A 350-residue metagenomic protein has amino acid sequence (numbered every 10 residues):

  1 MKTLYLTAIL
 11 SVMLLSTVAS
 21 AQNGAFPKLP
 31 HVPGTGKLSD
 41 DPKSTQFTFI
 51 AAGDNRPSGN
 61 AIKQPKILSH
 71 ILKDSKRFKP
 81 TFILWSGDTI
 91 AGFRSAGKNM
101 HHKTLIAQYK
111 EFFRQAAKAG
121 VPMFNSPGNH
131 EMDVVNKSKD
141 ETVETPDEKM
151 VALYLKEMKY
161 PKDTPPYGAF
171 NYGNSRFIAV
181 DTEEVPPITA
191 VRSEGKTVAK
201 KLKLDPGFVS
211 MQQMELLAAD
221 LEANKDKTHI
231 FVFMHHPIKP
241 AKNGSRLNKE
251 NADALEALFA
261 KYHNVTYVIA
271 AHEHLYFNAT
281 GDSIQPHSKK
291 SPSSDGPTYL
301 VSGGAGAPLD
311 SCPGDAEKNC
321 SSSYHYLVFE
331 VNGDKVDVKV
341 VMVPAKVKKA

Functional and structural regions predicted by a protein language model:
M1-L4: Positively charged n-region of N-terminal signal peptides that target proteins for export
T7-S16: Bacterial N-terminal signal peptides
T17-A21: Sec/Tat signal peptide C-region and signal peptidase I cleavage site
Q22-H102: N-terminal active-site segment of His-dependent metallophosphoesterases
G24-G34, S95-K225, E250, A254-Y267 (+2 more regions): Extended active-site neighborhood of metal-dependent phosphoesterases/phosphodiesterases
D54, G87-D88, G128-N129, H235 (+1 more regions): Active-site glycine-centered loops adjacent to acidic/histidine catalytic or metal-binding residues that shape
W85-S86, I90-F93, N224-K242: Short acidic, glycine-rich surface-loop motifs adjacent to enzyme active sites
K339-K349: Short, solvent-exposed aromatic-acidic interface loops
